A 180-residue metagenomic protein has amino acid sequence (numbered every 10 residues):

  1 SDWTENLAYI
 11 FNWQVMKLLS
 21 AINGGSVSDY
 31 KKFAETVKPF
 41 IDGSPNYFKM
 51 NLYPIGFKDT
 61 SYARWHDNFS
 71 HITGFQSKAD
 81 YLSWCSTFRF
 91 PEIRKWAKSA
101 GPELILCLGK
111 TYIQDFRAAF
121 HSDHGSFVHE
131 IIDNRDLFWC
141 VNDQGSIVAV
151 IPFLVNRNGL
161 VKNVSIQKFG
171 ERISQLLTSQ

Functional and structural regions predicted by a protein language model:
S1-G101, Q114, L154-N156: A polyanion-binding, active-site-adjacent surface
N46, L104, I147: Residues at the starts of beta-strands that form the adenosine-phosphate
M50, C107-L108, I151: Short hydrophobic segments within beta-strands
T73-R94, Y112-Q180: C-terminal capping/extension of enzyme domains
P102-Y112: Glycine-rich anion-binding loop/nest that anchors nucleotide
